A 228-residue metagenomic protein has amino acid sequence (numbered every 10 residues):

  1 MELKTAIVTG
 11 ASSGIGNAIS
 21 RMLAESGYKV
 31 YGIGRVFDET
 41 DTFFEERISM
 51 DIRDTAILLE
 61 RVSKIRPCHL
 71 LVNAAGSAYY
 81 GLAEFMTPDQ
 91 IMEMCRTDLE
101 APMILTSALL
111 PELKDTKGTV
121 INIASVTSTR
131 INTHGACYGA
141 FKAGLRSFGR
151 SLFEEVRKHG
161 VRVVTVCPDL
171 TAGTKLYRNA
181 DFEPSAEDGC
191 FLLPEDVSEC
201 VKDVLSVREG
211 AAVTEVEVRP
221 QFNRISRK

Functional and structural regions predicted by a protein language model:
S12, S20: N-terminal Rossmann NAD(P)H-binding glycine-rich loop of SDR-like oxidoreductase domains
A74-Y80: Conserved NAD(P)H cofactor-binding loop of Rossmann-fold oxidoreductase domains
L82-A83, Q90-C95: Substrate-binding pocket helix/loop in short-chain dehydrogenase/reductase
T106, F141-G144: Active-site helix of classical SDR
P111, R150, E154-K158: Alpha-helical segment proximal to the catalytic Tyr-Lys
S125: Residue(s) in the substrate-gating loop at a strand-loop-helix junction that position the organic substrate next
T165-V166, P184-S226: C-terminal helical subdomain
